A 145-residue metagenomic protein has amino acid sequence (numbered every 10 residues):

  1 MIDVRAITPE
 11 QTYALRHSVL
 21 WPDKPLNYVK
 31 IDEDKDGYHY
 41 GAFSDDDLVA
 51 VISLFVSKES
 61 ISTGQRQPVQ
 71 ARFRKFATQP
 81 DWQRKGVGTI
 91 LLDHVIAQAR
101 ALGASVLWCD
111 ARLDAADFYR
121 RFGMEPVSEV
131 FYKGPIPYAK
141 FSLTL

Functional and structural regions predicted by a protein language model:
M1-L48: Short amphipathic alpha-helix that is part of the acyltransferase structural core
R16, Y119, M124: Conserved active-site tyrosine of GNAT-family acetyltransferases
L26-N27, G37-G41, V51, K75 (+2 more regions): Short hydrophobic/aromatic beta-strand element in the GNAT-like acyltransferase core that lines or flanks the acyl-donor
G41, D47-E59, R72-A77: Conserved beta-strand in the GNAT
G64-P80: Conserved acetyl-CoA binding element of GNAT-fold acetyltransferases
W82, G86-H94: Conserved acetyl-CoA pyrophosphate-binding loop and the N-cap/start of the following alpha-helix in GNAT-like
A99-A111: Conserved GNAT acetyl-CoA-binding A-motif
W108-D110, E125-S142: Conserved catalytic-core motifs of GNAT/GCN5-like acyltransferases
